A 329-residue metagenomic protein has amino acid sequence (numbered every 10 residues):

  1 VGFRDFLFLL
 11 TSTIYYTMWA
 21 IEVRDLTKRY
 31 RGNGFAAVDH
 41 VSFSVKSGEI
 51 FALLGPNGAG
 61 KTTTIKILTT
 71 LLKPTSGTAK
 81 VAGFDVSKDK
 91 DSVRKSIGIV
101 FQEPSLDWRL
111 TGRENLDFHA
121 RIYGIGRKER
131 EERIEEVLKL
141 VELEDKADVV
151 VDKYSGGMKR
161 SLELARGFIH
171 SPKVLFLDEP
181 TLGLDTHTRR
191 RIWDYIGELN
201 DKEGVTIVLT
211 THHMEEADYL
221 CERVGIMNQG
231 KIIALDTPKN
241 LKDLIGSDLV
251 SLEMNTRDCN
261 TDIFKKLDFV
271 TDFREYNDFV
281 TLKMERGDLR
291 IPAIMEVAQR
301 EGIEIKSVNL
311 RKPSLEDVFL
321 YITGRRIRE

Functional and structural regions predicted by a protein language model:
M18-A20, T27-H40, K90: A short, flexible loop at the N-terminus of ABC-type nucleotide-binding domains that lies
P56-G60: Walker A (P-loop) phosphate-binding loop of ABC-type ATPase nucleotide-binding domains
D117, R121, K128-K146: Conserved ABC ATPase "signature" region
S171: Conserved catalytic motifs of ABC-family nucleotide-binding domains
L175-D178: Catalytic Walker B motif of ABC-type/P-loop ATPase nucleotide-binding domains
D194-E285: ABC transporter nucleotide-binding domain
